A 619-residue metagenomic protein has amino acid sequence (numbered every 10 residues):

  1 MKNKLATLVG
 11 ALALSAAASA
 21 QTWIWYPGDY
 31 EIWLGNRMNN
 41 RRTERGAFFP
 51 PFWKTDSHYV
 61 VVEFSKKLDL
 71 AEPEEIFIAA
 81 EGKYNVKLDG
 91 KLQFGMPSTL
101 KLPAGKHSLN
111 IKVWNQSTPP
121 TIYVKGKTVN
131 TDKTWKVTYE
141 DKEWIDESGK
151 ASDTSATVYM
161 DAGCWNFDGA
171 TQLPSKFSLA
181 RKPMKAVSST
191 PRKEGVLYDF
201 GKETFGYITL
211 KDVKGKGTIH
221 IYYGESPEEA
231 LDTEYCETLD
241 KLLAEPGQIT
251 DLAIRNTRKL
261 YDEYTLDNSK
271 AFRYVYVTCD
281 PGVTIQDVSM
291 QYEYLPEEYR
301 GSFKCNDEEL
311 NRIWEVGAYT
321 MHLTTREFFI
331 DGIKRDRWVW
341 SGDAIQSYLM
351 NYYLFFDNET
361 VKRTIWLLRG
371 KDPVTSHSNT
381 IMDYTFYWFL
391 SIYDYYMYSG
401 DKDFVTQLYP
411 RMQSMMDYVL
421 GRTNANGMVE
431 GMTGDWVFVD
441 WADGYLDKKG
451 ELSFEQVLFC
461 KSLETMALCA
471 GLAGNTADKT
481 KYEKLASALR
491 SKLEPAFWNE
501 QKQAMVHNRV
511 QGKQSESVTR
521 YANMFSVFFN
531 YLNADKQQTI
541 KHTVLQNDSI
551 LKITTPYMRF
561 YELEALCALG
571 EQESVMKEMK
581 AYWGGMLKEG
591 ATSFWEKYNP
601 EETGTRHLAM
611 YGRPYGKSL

Functional and structural regions predicted by a protein language model:
M1-V9: Bacterial N-terminal signal peptides that target proteins for export
A11-S19: Hydrophobic h-region of N-terminal signal peptides that target proteins for export in Gram-negative bacteria
L14, Y319, L323-R326, G370 (+1 more regions): Short helix-loop boundary/capping segments at the starts of domains
Q21-E327, D343, N358-T364, D403: Extracellular/oxidizing-compartment recognition motifs
Y299-N306, K334, L349-M350, S378 (+1 more regions): Second-shell loop/turn segments in exported
I333-R335, V339: Glycine/proline-enriched, intrinsically flexible loops and inter-domain linkers
W340-Q346, M350-L619: Active-site core of glycosidic bond-cleaving carbohydrate-active enzymes
